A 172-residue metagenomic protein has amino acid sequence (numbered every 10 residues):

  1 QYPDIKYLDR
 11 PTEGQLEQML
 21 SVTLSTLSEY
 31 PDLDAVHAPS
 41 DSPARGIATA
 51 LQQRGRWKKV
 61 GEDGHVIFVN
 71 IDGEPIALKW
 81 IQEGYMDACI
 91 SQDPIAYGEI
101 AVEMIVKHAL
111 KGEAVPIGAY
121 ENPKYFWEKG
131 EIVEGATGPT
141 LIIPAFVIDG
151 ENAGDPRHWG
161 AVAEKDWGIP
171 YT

Functional and structural regions predicted by a protein language model:
Q1-V22, H37-G46, D72-E74, Q92-Y97: Hinge/beta->alpha junction and helix N-cap segments in small-molecule ligand-binding domains
Q1-Y2, Y30, R54-G61, A114-V115: Alpha-helix termini
T23-L24, L78: Short hydrophobic/charged patches on amphipathic alpha-helices used for structural packing and interfaces
T26-L33: Glycine-rich phosphate-binding loop signature in dinucleotide/nucleotide-binding domains
H37-D87: Venus flytrap/periplasmic-binding-protein-like
P39-L51, I81-Q82, A88-V115: Extracellular/periplasmic ligand-binding modules, especially the Venus flytrap/periplasmic-binding
I100-T172: Hinge/cleft segment of the Venus flytrap/periplasmic-binding protein
